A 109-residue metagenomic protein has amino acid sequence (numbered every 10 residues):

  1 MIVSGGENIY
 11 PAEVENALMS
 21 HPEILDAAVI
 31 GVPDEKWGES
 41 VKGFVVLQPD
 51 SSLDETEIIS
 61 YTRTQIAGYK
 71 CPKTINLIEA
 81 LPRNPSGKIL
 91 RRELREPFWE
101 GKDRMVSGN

Functional and structural regions predicted by a protein language model:
M1-K70, A80-P82, G87, E93: AMP-binding/adenylate-forming catalytic core of the ANL superfamily
I75-I78: General small-molecule cofactor/ligand-binding pocket signal
P97-N109: Acidic/polar alpha-helix N-cap and adjacent early helical turns within long charge-rich amphipathic helices/linkers
